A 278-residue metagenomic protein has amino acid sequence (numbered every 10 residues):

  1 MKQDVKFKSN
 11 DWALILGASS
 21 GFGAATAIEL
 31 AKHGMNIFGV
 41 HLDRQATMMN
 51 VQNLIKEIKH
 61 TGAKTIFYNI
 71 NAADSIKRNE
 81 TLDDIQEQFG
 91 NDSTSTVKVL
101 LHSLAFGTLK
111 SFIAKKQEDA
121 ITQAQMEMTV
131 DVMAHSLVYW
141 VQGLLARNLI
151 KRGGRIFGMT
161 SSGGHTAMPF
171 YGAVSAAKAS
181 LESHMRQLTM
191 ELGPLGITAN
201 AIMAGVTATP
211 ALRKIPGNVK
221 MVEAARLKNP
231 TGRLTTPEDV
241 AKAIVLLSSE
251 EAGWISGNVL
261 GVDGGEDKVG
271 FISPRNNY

Functional and structural regions predicted by a protein language model:
M1-V99, F106-A124, K214: Short-chain dehydrogenase/reductase
N50, A173, P194, A201 (+2 more regions): A glycine/serine/threonine-rich, flexible loop-to-helix segment that serves as the NAD(P) cofactor-binding "lid"
K77-E80, M128-D131, H135-L144, R186 (+4 more regions): Conserved mid-core alpha-helix of short-chain dehydrogenase/reductase
A105-P194, V206-T207, E266: Catalytic loop of short-chain dehydrogenase/reductase
G193, T198, I255-G257: Short, small/polar-rich loop/turn modules that mediate ligand/substrate recognition or access, typified
T198-A208, S248, G261-D263: Conserved SDR Rossmann-fold cofactor-binding beta-strand/turn motif
N229-V240, E251: A conserved structural motif in NAD(P)-dependent oxidoreductases
V245, S256-Y278: Short C-terminal tail/terminal secondary-structure segment of NAD(P)H-dependent dehydrogenase/reductase domains
